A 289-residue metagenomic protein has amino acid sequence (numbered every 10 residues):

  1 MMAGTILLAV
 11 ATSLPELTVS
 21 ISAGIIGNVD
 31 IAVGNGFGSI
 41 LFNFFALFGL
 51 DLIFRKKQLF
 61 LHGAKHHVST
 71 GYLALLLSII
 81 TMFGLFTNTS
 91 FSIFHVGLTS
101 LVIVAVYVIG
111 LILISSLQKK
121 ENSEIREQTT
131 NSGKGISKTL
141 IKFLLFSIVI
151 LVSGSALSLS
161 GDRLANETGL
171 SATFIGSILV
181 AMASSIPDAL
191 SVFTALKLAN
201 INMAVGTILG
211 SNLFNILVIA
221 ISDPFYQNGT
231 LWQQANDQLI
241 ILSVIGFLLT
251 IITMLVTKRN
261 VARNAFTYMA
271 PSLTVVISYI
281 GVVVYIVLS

Functional and structural regions predicted by a protein language model:
M1-S289: Hydrophobic alpha-helical segments, chiefly the membrane-spanning helices and signal/signal-anchor peptides
